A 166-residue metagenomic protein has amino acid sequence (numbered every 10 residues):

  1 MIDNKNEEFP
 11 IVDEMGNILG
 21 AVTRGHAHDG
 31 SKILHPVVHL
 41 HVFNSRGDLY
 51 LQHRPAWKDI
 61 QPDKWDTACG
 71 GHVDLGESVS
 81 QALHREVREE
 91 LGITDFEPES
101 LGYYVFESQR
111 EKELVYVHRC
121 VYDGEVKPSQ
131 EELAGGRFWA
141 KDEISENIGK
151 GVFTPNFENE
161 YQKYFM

Functional and structural regions predicted by a protein language model:
I2-H39, F43-S45: Acidic, metal-coordinating catalytic segment for phosphate/diphosphate chemistry, firing primarily on the Nudix
N17, Q81, R85, E89 (+2 more regions): Replace "anionic and nucleotidyl ligands
V22-R24, P55, E132: Residue-level structural signal for beta-strand termini and adjacent loop
H26, D63, L75, G102-Y104 (+1 more regions): Nudix hydrolase/Nudix homology domain
V37-C69: A glycine-rich, hydrophobic loop/mini-helix early in the fold
Y50-L51, A68-S100: The catalytic Nudix box helix
